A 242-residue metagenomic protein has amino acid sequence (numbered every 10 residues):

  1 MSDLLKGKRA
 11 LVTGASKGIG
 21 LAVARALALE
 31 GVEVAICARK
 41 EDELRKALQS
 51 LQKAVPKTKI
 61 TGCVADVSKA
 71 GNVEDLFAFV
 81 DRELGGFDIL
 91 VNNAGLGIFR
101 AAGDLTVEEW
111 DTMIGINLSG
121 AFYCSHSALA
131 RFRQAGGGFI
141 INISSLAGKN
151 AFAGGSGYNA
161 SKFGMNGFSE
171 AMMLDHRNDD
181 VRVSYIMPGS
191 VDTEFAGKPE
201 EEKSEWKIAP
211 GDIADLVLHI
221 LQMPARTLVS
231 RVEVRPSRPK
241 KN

Functional and structural regions predicted by a protein language model:
R9, S16-G18: Conserved glycine-rich cofactor-binding loop
E30-K46: Conserved glycine-rich Rossmann-like NAD(P)H-binding loop of the short-chain dehydrogenase/reductase
E41-D42, V64-D75, V107: The beta1-alpha1 cofactor-binding region of Rossmann-like NAD(H)/NADP(H)-dependent oxidoreductases
A101-A102, E109-D111: Substrate-binding pocket helix/loop in short-chain dehydrogenase/reductase
S125, S161: Active-site helix of classical SDR
S145: Residue(s) in the substrate-gating loop at a strand-loop-helix junction that position the organic substrate next
N178-V181, Y185-I186, T193, E202-N242: C-terminal helical subdomain
